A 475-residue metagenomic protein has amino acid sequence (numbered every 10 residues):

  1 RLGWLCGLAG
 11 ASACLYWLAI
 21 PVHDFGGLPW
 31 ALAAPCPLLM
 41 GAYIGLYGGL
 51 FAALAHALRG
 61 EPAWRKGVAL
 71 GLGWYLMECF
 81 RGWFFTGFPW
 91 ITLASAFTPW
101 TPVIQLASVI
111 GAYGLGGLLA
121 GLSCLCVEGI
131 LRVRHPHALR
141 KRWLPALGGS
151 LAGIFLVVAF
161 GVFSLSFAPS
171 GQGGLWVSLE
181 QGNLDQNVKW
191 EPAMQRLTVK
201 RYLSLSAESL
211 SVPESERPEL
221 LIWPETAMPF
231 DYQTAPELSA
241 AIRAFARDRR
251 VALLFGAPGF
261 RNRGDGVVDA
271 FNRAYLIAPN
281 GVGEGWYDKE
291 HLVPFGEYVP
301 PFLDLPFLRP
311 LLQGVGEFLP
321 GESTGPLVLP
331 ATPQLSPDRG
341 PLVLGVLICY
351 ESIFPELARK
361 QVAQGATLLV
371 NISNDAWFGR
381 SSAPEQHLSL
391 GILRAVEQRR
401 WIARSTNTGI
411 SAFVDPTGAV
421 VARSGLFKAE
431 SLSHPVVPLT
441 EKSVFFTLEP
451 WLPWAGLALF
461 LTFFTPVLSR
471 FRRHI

Functional and structural regions predicted by a protein language model:
R1-S166, R380, G391-R394, T406-T417 (+2 more regions): Membrane-embedded alpha-helical bundles of multi-pass enzymes that act on lipidic or dolichyl-linked glycan substrates
F163-W451: Soluble catalytic domains of enzymes that build or remodel membrane lipids, polysaccharides, and related
